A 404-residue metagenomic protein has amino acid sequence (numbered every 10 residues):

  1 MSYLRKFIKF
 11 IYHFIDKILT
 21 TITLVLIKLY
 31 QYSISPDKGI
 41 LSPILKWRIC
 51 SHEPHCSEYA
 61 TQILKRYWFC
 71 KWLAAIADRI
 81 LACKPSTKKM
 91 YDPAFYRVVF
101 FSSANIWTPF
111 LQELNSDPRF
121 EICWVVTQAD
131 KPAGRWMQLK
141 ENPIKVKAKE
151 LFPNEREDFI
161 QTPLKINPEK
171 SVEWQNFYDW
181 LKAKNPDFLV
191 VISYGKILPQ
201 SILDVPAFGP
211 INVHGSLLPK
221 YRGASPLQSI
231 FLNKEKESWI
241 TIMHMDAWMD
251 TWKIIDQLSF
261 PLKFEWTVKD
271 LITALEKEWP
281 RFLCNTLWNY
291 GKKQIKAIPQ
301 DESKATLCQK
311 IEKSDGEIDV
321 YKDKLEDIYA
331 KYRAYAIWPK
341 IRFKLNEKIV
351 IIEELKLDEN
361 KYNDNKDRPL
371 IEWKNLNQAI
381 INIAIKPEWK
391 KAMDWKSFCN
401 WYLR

Functional and structural regions predicted by a protein language model:
S2-I49: N-terminal pre-ligand scaffold of iron-sulfur
Y12-K17, A75-Y96: Short Fe-S-cluster ligation motifs
K17, S51, H55, W72: Amphipathic alpha-helical recognition patches that constitute DNA-binding helices
T20-I27, D92-I337, A379, P387-K390 (+1 more regions): One-carbon transfer enzymes
L45-K65, A82-S86: Local cysteine-cluster metal-coordination motifs and their immediate loop/turn environment, predominantly Fe-S cluster
R66-D78: Short cysteine/histidine-rich metal-coordination sites, predominantly Zn2+-binding motifs
I80-K84, P132, W338: A short structural micro-motif
Y329-R404: C-terminal active-site/capping subdomain that shapes the small-molecule cofactor and substrate pocket of enzyme
